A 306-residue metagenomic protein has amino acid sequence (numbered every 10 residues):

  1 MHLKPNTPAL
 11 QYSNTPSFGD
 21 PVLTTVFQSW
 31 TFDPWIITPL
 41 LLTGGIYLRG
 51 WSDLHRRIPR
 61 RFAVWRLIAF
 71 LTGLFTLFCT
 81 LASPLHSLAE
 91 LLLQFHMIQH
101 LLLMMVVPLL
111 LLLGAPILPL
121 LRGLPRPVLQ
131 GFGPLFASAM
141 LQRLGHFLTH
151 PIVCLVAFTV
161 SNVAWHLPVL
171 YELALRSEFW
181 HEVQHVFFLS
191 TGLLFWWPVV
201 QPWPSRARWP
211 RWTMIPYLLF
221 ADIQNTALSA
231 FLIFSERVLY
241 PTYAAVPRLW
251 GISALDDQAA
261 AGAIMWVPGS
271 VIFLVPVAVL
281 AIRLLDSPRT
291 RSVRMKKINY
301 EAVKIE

Functional and structural regions predicted by a protein language model:
M1-S29: Short, strongly hydrophobic alpha-helical membrane anchors
F18-E306: Alpha-helical membrane segments of multi-pass proteins
